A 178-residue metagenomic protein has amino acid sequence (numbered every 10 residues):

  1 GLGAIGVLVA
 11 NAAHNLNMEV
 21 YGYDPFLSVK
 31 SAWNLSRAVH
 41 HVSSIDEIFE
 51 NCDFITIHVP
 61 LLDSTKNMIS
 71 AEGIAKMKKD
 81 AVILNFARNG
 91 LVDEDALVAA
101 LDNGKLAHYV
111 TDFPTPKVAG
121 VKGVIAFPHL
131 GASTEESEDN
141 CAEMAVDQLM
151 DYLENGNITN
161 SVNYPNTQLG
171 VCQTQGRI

Functional and structural regions predicted by a protein language model:
L2-G3: Glycine-rich Rossmann-fold phosphate-binding loop(s) that bind the pyrophosphate of adenine dinucleotide cofactors
G6-V7: N-terminal Rossmann-fold NAD(P) dinucleotide-binding loop
A10, H14, L101: Gly/Ala-rich phosphate-binding loop of Rossmann-like dinucleotide-binding domains, activating on the conserved
N11, E50, N140-E143: A broad detector of short, well-ordered amphipathic alpha-helices that serve as recognition/interaction surfaces
N17: Short glycine-rich hinge loops at helix-strand junctions in the catalytic core of two-component histidine kinases
V20-G22: Short beta-strand "acidic-cap" motif of Rossmann-like dinucleotide-binding folds
P25-V118, S133: Rossmann-like adenosine-cofactor binding region
K79-I178: Rossmann-like dinucleotide-binding domain for NAD(H)/NADP(H)
